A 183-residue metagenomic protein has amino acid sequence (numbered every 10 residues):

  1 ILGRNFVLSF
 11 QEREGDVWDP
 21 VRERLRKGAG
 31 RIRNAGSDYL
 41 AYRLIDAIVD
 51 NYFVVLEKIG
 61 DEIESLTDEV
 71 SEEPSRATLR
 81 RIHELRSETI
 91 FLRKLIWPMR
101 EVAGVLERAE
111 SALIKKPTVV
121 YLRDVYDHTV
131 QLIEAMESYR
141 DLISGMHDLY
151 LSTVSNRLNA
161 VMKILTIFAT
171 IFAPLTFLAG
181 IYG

Functional and structural regions predicted by a protein language model:
I1-S138: Peripheral, non-transmembrane regulatory/ligand-interaction domains of membrane transport proteins
D127-G183: Hydrophobic alpha-helical transmembrane segments and their immediately adjacent juxtamembrane loops
